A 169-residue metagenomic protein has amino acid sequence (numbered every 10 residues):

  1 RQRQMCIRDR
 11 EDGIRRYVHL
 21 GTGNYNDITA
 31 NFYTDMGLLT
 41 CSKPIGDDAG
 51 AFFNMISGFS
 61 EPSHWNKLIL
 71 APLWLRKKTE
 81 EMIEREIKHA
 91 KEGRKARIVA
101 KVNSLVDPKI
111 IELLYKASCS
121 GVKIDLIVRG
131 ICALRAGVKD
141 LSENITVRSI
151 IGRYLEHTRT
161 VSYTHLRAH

Functional and structural regions predicted by a protein language model:
R1, M82-I145: Primarily the HKD phosphodiesterase
R1-Q4, I151-T160: Conserved short internal alpha-helix adjacent to the catalytic or cofactor-binding core of large enzyme scaffolds
Q2-D9, T164-H169: Conserved small/polar residues in nucleotide/adenosyl-binding loops
E11-I14, E92-R94, S120, R153-Y154: Short flexible coil/turn linkers enriched for glycine and charged/polar residues that connect secondary-structure
D12-M82: Active-site cores of enzymes that catalyze phosphoryl transfer or operate on phosphate-rich substrates
I14, L75, V102, V106-K109 (+1 more regions): Secondary-structure capping and boundary motifs in well-ordered enzyme cores
H19, L155-Y163, R167: A translation/RNA-centric and nucleic-acid-associated enzymatic feature enriched in Class II aminoacyl-tRNA synthetases
L126-I131, S149-I151, T160-Y163: Conserved helicase core region in the C-terminal RecA-like lobe
